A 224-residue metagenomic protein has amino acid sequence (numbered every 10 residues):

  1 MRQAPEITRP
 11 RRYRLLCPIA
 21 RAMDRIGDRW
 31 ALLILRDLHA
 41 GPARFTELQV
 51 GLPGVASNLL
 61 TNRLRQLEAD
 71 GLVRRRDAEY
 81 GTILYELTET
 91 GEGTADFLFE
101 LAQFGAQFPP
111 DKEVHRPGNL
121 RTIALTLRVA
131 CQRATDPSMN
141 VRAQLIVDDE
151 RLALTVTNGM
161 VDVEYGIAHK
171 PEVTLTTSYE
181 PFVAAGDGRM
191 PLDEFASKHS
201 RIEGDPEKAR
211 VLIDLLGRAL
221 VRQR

Functional and structural regions predicted by a protein language model:
M1-I26: N-terminal leader segment of winged-helix/HTH proteins
C17-A56: N-terminal helix-turn-helix DNA-binding core of bacterial DNA-binding proteins
L60-D70: Basic amphipathic alpha-helical segments that dock to polyanions
E68-E86: Beta-hairpin "wing" of winged helix-turn-helix
E79-Y80, V147-D149, N158: A generic beta-sheet turn/junction motif
E86, T90-A153, E207-R224: Acidic, aliphatic-rich amphipathic alpha-helical segments
T155-T157, E164-A168: Non-DNA-binding regulatory cores of transcription-related proteins, predominantly C-terminal effector-binding
A168-R224: C-terminal interaction segments
